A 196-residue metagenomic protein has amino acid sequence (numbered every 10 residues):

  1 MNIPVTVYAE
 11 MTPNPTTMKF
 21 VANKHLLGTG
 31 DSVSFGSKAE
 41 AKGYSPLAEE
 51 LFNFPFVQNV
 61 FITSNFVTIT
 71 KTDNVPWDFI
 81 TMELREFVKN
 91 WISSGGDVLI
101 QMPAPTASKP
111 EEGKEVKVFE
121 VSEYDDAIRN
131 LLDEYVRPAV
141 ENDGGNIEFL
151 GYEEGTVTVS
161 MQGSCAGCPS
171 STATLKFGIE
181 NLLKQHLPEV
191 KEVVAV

Functional and structural regions predicted by a protein language model:
M1-V196: Domain-level signature for proteins that mediate thiol-based redox and metal-cofactor handling
